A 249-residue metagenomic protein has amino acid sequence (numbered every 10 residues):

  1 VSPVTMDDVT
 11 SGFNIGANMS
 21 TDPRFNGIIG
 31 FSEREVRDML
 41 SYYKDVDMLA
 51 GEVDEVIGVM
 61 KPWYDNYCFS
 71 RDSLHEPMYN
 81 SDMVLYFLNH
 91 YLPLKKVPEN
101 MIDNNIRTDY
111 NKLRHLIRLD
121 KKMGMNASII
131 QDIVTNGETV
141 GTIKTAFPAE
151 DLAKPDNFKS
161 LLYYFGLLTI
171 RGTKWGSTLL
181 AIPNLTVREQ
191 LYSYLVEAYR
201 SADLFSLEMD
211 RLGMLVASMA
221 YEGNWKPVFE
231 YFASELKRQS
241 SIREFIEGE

Functional and structural regions predicted by a protein language model:
V1-E249: Phosphate-binding site recognition
